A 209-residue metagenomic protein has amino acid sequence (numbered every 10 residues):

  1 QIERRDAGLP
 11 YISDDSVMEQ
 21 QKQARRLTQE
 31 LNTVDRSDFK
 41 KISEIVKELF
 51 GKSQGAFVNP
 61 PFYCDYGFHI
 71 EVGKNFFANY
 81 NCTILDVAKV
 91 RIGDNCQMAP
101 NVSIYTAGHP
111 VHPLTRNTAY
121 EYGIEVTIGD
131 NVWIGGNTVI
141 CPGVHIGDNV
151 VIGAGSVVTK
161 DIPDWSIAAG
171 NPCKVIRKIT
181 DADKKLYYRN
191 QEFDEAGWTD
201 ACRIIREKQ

Functional and structural regions predicted by a protein language model:
Q1-G55, C173-Q209: Terminal amphipathic alpha-helical/low-complexity segments used for targeting or macromolecular assembly
R36, F62-V72, F77-I146, N171-P172 (+1 more regions): Flexible, glycine/small-residue-enriched loop-and-beta-strand segment within the central core of proteins
I104, V157, I167: Conserved sequence/active-site signature of Rossmann-fold short-chain dehydrogenase/reductase
W133, V151, I167-A169: Short-chain dehydrogenase/reductase
G147-V150, P163-W165: Conserved catalytic segment of ABC-fold P-loop ATPases
I162-D164, A169-P172: Acidic, glycine-centered active-site loop in nucleotide-sugar glycosyltransferases
